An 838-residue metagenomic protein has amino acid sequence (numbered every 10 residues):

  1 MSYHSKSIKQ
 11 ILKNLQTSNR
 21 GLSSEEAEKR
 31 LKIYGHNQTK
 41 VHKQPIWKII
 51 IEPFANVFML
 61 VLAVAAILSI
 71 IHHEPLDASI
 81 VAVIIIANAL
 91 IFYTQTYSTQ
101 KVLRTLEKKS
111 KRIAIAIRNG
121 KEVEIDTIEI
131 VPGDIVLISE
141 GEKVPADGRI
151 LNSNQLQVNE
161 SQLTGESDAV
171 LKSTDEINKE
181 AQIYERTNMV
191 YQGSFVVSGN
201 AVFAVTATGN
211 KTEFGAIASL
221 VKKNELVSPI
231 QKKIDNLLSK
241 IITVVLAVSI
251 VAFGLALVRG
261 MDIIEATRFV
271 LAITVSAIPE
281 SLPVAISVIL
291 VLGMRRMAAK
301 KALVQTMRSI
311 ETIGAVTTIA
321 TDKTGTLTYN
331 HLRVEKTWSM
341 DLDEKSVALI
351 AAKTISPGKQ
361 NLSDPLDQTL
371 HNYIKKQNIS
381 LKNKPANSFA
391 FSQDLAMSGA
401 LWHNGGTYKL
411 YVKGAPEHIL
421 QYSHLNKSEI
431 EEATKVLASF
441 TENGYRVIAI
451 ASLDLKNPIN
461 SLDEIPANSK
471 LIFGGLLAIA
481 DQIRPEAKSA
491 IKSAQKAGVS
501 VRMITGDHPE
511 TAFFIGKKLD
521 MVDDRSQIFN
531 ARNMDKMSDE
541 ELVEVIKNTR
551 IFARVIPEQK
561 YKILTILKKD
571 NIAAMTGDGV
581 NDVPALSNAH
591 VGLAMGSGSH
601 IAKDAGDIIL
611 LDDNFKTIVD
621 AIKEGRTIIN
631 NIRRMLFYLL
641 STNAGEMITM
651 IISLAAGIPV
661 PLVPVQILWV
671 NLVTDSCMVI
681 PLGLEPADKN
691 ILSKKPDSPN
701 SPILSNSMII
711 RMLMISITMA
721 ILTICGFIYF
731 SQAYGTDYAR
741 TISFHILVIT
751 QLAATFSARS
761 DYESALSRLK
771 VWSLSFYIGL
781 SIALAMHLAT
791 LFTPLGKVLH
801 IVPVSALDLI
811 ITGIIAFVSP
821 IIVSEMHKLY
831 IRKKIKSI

Functional and structural regions predicted by a protein language model:
M1-E122, I128-V131, V136-V144, R149-Q157 (+6 more regions): Non-lumenal N-terminal regulatory segments of integral membrane proteins
G21-E52, K108-R118, D168-L171, D175-A181 (+9 more regions): Non-transmembrane, extramembrane segments of multi-pass ion/lipid transporters
E52-I71, I85-A89, R112, S239-R259 (+9 more regions): Alpha-helical transmembrane segments of multi-pass membrane proteins, especially the membrane-embedded transport
S69-H72, L76-K111, R118, E225-T318 (+5 more regions): Hydrophobic alpha-helical transmembrane segments
Q157, L163-T164, Y329-A348, K517-M521 (+5 more regions): Basic, amphipathic juxtamembrane/active-site segments that coordinate anionic phosphate or diphosphate groups
M189-V197, A315-F473, I479, K492 (+7 more regions): Cytosolic catalytic regions of ATP/NTP-dependent phosphoryl-transfer enzymes
A252, D523-A574, G579, A589 (+1 more regions): Membrane-embedded transport module
K488-A490, K496, H508-L519, E558-I566 (+1 more regions): Acidic, divalent-metal-coordinating active-site segment for phosphoryl/phosphodiester hydrolysis, typified by short
